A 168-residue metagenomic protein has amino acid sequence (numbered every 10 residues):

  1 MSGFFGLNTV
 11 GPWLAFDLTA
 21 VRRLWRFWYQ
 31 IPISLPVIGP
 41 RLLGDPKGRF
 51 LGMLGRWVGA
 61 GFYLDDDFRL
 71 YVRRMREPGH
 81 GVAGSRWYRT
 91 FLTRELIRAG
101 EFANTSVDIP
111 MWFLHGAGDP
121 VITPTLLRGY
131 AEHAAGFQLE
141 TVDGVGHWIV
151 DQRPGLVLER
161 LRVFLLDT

Functional and structural regions predicted by a protein language model:
M1-T141, V150, R162-V163: Flexible "cap/lid" subdomain of the alpha/beta-hydrolase fold that forms the substrate-access gate
V145-L158: Catalytic histidine-centered segment of alpha/beta-hydrolase-like enzymes
R160-T168: C-terminal alpha-helix
